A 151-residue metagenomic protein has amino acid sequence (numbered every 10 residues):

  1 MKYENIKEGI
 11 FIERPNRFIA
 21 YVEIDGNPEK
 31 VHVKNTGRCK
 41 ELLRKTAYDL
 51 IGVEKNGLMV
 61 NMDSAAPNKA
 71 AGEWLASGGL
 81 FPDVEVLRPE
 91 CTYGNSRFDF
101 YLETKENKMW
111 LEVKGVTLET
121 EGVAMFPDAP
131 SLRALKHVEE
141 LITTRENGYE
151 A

Functional and structural regions predicted by a protein language model:
Y3-E13: Structural detector for short beta-strands of small beta-barrel domains
G9, F98-D128, L141: Conserved catalytic cores of phosphodiester-cleaving nucleases, focusing on short active-site segments
N16-V22: Short aromatic-glycine-enriched beta-strand elements
N27, R44, L118-V123, D128 (+2 more regions): Long C-terminal interaction/binding lobes of large macromolecular proteins
P28-H32: A short macromolecule-binding patch
G37-T46: Short nucleic-acid-contacting surface segments enriched for D/E, G, S/T with interspersed K/R
K45-L80: Terminal, basic amphipathic appendages of nucleotide-handling enzymes
W74-Y93: A short acidic/basic microdomain associated with nuclease active sites
